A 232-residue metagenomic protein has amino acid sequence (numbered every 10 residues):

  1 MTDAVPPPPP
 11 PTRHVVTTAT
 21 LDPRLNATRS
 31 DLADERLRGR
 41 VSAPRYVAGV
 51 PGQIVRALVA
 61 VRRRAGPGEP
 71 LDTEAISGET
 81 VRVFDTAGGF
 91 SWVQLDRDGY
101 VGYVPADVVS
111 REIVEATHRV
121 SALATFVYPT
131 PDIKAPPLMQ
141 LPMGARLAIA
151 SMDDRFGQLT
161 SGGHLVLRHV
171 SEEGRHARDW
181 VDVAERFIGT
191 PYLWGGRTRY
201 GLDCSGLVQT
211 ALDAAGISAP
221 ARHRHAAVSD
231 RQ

Functional and structural regions predicted by a protein language model:
M1-V50, G66, E79-R82, A87-G88 (+3 more regions): Boundary regions of SH3-family modules and the immediately adjacent low-complexity/disordered segments in eukaryotic
V47-E69: Short, contiguous, helix-prone interaction/anchoring segments in small proteins
G52-Q53, V101-G102, V228-R231: Glycine-centered structural positions embedded in regular secondary structure
P70-L71, P136-P137, D230-Q232: Short, conserved secondary-structure segments in the cores of folded domains
A184, R197-A215, A219-P220: Active-site nucleophilic cysteine motif
Y192-G196: Acidic/polar alpha-helix N-cap and adjacent early helical turns within long charge-rich amphipathic helices/linkers
I217-Q232: ...with weaker cross-activation on analogous glycine-rich loops/strands in unrelated enzymes
